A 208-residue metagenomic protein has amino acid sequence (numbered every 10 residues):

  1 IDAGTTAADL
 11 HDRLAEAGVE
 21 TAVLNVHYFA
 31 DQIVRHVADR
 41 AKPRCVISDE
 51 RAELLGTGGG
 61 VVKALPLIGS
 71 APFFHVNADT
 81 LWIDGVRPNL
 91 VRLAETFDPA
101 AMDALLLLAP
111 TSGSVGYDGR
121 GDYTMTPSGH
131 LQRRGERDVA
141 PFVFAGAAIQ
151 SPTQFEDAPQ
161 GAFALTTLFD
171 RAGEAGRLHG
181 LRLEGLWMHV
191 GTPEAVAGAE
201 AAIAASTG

Functional and structural regions predicted by a protein language model:
D2-N77, L81-I83, P88, D157-Q160 (+1 more regions): Conserved N-terminal catalytic core of the sugar/cofactor nucleotidyltransferase
L24, H75, A104-L107, G180: Structural beta-sheet core signal
H27, S48-R51, L107, R134 (+1 more regions): Conserved beta-strand termini and adjacent loop/short-helix elements that scaffold enzyme active sites in alpha/beta
F29, P110-T111: Short, polar loop motifs at secondary-structure junctions
H36-V37, L105, R177, A195: Amphipathic alpha-helical interaction segments
K42, P99-M102: Short connector loops at helix/strand junctions that flank enzyme active sites, especially segments positioning acidic
F73-F74, L81, G85-P99, T111-V115 (+2 more regions): Catalytic-core segments of class I nucleotidyltransferases/pyrophosphorylases that form NMP-activated intermediates
